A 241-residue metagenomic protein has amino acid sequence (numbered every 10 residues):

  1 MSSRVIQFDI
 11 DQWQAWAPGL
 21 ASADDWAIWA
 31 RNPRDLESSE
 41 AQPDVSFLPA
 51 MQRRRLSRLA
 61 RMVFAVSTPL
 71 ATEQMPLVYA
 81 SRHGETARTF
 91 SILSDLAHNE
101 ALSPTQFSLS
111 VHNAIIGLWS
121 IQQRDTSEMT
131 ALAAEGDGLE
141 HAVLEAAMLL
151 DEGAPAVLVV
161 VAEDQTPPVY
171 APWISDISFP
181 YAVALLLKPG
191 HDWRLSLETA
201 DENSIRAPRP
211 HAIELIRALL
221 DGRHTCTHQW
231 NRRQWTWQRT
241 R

Functional and structural regions predicted by a protein language model:
M1-A131, A162-R241: Conserved "HGTGT" condensation-loop signature of ketosynthase/thiolase-family condensing enzymes that catalyze
F64-S67, T72, A133-V157: Active-site-proximal alpha-helical scaffold in enzymes
